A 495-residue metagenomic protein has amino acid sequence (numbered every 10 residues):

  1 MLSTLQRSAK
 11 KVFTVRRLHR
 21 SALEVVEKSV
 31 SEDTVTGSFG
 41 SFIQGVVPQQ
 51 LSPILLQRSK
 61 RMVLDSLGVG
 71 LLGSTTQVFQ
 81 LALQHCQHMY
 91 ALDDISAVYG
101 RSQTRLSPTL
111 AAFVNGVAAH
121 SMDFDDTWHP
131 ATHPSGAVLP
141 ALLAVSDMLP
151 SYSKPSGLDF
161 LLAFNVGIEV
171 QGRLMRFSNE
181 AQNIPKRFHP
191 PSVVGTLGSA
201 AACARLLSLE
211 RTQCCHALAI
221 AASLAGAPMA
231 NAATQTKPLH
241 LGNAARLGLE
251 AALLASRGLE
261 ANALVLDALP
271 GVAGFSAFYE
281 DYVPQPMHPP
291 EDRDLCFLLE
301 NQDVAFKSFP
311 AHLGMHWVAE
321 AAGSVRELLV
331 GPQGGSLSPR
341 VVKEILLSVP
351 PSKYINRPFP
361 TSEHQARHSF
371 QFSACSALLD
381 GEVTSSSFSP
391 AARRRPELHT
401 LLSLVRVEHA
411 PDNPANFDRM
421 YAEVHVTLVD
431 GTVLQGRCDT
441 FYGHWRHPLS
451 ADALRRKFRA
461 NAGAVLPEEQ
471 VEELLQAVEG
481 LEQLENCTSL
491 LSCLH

Functional and structural regions predicted by a protein language model:
M1-S3: Context-dependent free N-terminus signature
L5, K10-T132, T236-R246, L253-H495: Terminal-appendage/accessory-domain detector
L56, K60, L64, V138 (+3 more regions): Hydrophobic face of alpha-helices
R105, L110-L162, V166-V170, L174: Function-dense linear segments that define catalytic or interfacial modules in macromolecule-processing proteins
G136-A144, V194, G198-A202, H316-A321 (+1 more regions): Short amphipathic alpha-helical face segments that pack within enzyme cores and frequently flank/anchor catalytic
A144-M148, L206, A321-S324, L328: Active-site catalytic microenvironments for nucleophilic, acid-base chemistry
S146-E250, L264, L269: Glycine-rich, mobile lid/loop segments that gate access to catalytic sites or pores
